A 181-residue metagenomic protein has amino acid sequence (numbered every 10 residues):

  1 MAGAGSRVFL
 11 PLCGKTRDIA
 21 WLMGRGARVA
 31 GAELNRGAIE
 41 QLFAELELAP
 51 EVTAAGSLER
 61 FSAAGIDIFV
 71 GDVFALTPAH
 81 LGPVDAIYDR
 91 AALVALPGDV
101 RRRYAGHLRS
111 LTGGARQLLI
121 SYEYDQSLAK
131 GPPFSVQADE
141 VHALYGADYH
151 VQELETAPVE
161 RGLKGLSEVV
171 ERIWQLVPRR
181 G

Functional and structural regions predicted by a protein language model:
M1-S6, K15-I19, G31-I66, V70-H80 (+2 more regions): Class I (Rossmann-like) S-adenosyl-L-methionine-dependent methyltransferase catalytic domain, capturing the SAM-binding
F9-G14, A92: Class I SAM-dependent methyltransferase "Motif I" SAM/SAH-binding loop
C13-K15, G98-D99: Short beta->alpha connector loops
M23-G24: Gly/Ala-rich phosphate-binding loop of Rossmann-like dinucleotide-binding domains, activating on the conserved
A27: Conserved acetyl-CoA-binding loop of GNAT-fold acetyltransferases
D85: Conserved acidic residues
Y88: A conserved beta-strand element that flanks and buttresses the S-adenosyl-L-methionine
A95-H107: A short, conserved alpha-helix within the catalytic core of class I
